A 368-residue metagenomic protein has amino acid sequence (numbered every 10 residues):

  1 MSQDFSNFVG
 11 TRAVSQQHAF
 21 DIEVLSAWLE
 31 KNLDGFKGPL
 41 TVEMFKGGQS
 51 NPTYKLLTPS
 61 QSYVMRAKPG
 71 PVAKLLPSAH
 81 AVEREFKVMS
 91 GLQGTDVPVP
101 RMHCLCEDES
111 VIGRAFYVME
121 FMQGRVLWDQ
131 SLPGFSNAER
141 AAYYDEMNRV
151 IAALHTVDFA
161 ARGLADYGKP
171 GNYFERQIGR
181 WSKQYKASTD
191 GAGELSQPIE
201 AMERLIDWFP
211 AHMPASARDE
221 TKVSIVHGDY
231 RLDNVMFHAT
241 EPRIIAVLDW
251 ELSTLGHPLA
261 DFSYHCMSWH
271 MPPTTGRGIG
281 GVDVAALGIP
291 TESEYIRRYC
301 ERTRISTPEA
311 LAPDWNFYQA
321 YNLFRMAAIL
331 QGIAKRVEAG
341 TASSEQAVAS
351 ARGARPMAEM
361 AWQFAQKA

Functional and structural regions predicted by a protein language model:
S2-F36: Juxta-kinase regulatory segment immediately upstream of eukaryotic protein kinase catalytic domains
P39-W208, H212-I225, H238-P242: ATP-binding pocket architecture of kinase catalytic cores
G168-K169, T307-Y321: All-alpha amphipathic helical-bundle segments outside canonical DNA-binding/catalytic cores that form hydrophobic
I225-H227, L232: Catalytic-loop of the protein kinase fold
M236-Y264, P273: Catalytic activation segment of kinase domains across protein kinase-like and atypical kinase folds
L259-I305, Y321-A339: Active-site activation/catalytic loop segments of kinase-like enzymes and analogous catalytic loops in related
V348-A368: Amphipathic, Lys/Arg-enriched alpha-helical patches that create a basic surface for binding polyanionic ligands
